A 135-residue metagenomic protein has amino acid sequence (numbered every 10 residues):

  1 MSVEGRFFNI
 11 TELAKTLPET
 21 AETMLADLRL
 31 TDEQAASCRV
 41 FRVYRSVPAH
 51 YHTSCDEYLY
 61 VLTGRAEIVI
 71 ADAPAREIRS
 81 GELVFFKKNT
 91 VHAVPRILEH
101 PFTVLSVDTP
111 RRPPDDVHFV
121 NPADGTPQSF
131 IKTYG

Functional and structural regions predicted by a protein language model:
M1-F41, P48-A49, V120-G135: A short, N-terminal "cap"/entry segment at the start of jelly-roll beta-barrel domains of the cupin/DSBH fold
L30, C38-R42, Y58, A75 (+2 more regions): Conserved hydrophobic/aromatic beta-strand scaffold that supports enzyme active sites
Q34, T53-C55, L62, D72 (+2 more regions): Short loop/turn positions at the edges of beta-strands in beta-sheet-rich folds
S37, Y58, R65-E67, V91 (+1 more regions): Structural motif
R42-V43, H52-I68, V107-P110: Short, conserved beta-strand element in jelly-roll/cupin
P48, P74, L83-V84, K88-V94: Histidine-centered metal-chelating micro-motifs
Y58-S80, P95, V117-F119: A short beta-strand-loop-beta hairpin characteristic of the jelly-roll/cupin
K88-D116: Ligand-binding loop in jelly-roll beta-barrel domains
